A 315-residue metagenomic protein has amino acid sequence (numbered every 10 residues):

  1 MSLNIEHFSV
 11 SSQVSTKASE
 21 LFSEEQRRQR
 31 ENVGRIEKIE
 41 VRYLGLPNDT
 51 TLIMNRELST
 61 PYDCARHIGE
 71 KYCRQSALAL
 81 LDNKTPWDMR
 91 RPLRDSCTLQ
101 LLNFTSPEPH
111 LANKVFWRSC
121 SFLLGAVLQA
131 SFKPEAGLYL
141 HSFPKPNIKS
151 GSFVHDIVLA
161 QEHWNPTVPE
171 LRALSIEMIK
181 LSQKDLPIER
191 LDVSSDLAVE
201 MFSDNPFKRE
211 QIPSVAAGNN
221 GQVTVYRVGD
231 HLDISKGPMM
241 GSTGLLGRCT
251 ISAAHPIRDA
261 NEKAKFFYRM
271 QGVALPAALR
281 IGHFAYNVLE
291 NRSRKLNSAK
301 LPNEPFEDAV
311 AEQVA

Functional and structural regions predicted by a protein language model:
S2-V33, Q75-L81, R90-F116, V127 (+2 more regions): Auxiliary tRNA-acceptor-end handling modules of aminoacyl-tRNA synthetases
E37-I39: Short structural boundary motif marking the start of a folded domain
Y43-N48, L81-N83: Short acidic, glycine-rich loop/turn motifs
L46-T60: Short, contiguous acidic and Ser/Thr-rich linear segments
T51-M54, D82-M89: Short alpha-helix capping/helix-loop boundary micro-motifs
L58-K71: Short amphipathic, charge-patterned alpha-helical segments
